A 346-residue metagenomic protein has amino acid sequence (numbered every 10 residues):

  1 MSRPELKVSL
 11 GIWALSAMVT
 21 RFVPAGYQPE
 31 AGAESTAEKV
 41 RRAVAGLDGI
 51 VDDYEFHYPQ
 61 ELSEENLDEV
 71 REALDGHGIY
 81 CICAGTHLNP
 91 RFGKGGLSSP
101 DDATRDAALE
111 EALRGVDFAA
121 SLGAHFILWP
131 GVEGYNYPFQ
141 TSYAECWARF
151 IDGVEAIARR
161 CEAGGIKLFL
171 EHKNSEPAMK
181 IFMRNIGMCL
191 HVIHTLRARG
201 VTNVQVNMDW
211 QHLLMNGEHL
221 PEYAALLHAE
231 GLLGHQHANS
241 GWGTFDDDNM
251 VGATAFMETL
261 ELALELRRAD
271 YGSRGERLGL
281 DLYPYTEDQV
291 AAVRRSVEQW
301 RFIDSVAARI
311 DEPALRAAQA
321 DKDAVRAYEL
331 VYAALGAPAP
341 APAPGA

Functional and structural regions predicted by a protein language model:
M1-A45, M183, G187-M208, H212-A346: Histidine-acidic metal/acid-base catalytic patches
M1-R3, L62-G78, L109-L122, I151-E162 (+2 more regions): Short amphipathic alpha-helices and their capping/turn segments at secondary-structure boundaries
S2-P4, K94-Q205, M215, E329-G336: Active-site acidic/histidine proton-transfer and metal-coordination neighborhood in alpha/beta enzyme cores
P4-G26, G85-S99, P130-P138: N-terminal small/glycine-rich loop or linker at the start of catalytic domains across soluble metabolic enzymes
P4-L10, D75-L88, A120-P130, I166 (+1 more regions): Short coil-to-beta-strand
T36, G49-Q60, L88-N89: Active-site loop/lid in soluble adenylation, ligation, and acyl-transfer enzymes
D52-E55, I127-L128, H237, G279: Conserved beta-strand positions in the central sheet of alpha/beta enzyme cores
D52-V70, Y137: Glycine-rich, proline-tolerant flexible connector loops at the mouths of alpha/beta enzymes
